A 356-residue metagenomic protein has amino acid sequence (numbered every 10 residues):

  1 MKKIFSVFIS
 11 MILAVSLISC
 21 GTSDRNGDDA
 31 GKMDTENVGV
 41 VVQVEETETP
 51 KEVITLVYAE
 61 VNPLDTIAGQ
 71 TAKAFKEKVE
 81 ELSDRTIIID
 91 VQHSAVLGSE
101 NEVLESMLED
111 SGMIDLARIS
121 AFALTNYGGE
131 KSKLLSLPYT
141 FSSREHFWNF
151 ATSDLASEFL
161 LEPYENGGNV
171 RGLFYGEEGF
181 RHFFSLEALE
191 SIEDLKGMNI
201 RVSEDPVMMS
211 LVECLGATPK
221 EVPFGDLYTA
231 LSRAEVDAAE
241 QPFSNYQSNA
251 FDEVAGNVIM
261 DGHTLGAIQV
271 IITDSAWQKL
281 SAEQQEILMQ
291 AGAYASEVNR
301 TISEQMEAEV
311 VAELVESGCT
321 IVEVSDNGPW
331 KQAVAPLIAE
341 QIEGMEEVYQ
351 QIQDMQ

Functional and structural regions predicted by a protein language model:
M1-I4: Positively charged n-region of N-terminal signal peptides that target proteins for export
S16-S19: C-terminal motif of bacterial Sec signal peptides marking the signal peptidase cleavage site
G21-E145, E165-N166, V170-Q356: N-terminal secretory/targeting leader peptides
N149-G168: Hinge/lid segment of periplasmic solute-binding proteins
